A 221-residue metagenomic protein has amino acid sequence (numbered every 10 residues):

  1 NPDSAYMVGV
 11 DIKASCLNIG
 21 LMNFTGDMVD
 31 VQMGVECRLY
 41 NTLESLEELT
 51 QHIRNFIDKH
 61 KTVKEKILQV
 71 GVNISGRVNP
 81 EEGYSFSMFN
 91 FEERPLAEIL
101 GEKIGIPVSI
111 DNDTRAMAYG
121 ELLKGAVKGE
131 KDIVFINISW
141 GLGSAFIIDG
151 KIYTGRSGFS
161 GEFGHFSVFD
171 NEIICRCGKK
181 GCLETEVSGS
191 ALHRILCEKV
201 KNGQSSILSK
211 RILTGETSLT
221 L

Functional and structural regions predicted by a protein language model:
N1-V31, F135-I148: Gly/Thr-rich phosphate-binding beta-strand-loop-beta motif of the actin/hexokinase/Hsp70
I12, N112-T114, L122, I138 (+2 more regions): Generic detector of well-ordered alpha-helical packing
G26, V72, L192: Residue-level signal for inorganic ion chemistry
Q32-D132: Glycine-rich phosphate-binding loop and adjoining helix at the ATP-binding site of ATP-dependent phosphoryl-transfer
G129-E186: Glycine-rich phosphate-binding loop of actin/hexokinase-like ATP-binding domains
L183-L221: A mobile "lid/hinge" subdomain adjacent to the ATP/sugar-phosphate binding pocket shared across diverse ATP-dependent
